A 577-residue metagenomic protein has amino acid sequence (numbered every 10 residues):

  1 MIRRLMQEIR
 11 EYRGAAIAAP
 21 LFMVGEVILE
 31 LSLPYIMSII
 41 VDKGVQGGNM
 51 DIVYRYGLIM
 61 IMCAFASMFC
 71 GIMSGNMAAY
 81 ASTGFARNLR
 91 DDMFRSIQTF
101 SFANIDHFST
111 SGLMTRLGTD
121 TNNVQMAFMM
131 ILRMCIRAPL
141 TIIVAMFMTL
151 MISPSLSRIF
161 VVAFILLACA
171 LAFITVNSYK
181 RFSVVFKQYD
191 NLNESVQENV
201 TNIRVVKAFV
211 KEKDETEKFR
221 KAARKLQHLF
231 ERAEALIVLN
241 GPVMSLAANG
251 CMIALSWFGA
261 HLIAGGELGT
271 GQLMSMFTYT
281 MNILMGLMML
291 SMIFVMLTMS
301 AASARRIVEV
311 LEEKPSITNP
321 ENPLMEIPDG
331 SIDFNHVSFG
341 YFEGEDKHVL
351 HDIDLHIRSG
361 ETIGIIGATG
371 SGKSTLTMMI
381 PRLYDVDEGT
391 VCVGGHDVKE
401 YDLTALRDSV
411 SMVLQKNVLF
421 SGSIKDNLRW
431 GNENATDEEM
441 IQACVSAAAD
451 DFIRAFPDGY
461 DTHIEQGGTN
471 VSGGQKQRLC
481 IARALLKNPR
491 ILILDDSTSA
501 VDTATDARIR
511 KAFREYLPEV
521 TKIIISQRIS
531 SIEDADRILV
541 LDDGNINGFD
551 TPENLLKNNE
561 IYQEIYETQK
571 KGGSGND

Functional and structural regions predicted by a protein language model:
M1-E30, M37, V45-I59, M73-A78 (+13 more regions): Membrane-integrated ABC transporters
E11, A15-I28, F69, M130-V185 (+1 more regions): Transmembrane helices of ABC transporter permease
E11-G14, M77, T99-A103, T119-F128 (+8 more regions): An intracellular "coupling" helix at the cytosolic face of ABC transporter transmembrane type-1 domains
L33-M37, L58, S74, A78 (+8 more regions): Hydrophobic/aromatic residues in alpha-helical transmembrane segments
G47, T83, D91-T115, T119-T121 (+6 more regions): Short intracellular "coupling" helices and adjacent cytoplasmic loop segments at the cytosolic face of multi-pass
G48-V53, M148-V162, T175, R232-R306 (+1 more regions): Helix-loop-helix
M325-D577: ABC-type nucleotide-binding domain
